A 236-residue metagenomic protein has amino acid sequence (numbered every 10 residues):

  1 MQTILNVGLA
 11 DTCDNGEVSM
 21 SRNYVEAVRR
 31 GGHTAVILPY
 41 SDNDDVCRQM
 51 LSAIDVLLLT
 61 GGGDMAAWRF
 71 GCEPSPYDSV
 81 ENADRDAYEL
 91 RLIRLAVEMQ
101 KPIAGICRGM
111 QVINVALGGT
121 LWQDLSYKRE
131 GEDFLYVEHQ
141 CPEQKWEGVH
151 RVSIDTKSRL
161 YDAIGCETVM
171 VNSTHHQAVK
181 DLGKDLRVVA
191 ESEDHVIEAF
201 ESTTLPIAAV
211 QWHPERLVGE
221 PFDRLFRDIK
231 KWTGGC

Functional and structural regions predicted by a protein language model:
M1-A104, N114-W122, S126-I164, T168-M170 (+5 more regions): N-terminal beta1-alpha1 cap of cysteine-dependent amidohydrolase-like domains
C107: Conserved G/P- and acidic residue-centered "switch" motifs that form tight phosphate/ATP-binding loops in soluble
M110-V112: Hydrophobic, aromatic-enriched interface-forming segments
